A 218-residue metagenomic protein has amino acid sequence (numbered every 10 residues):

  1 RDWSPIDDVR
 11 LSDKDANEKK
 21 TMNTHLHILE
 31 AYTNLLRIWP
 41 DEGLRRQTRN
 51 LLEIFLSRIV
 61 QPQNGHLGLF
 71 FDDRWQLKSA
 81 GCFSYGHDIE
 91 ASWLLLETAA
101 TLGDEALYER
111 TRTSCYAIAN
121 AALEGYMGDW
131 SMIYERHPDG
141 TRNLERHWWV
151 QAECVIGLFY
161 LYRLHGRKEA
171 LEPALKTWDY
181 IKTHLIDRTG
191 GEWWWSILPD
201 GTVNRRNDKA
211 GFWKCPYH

Functional and structural regions predicted by a protein language model:
R1-H218: Glycan-recognition and catalytic cores of secretory/periplasmic carbohydrate-active enzymes
